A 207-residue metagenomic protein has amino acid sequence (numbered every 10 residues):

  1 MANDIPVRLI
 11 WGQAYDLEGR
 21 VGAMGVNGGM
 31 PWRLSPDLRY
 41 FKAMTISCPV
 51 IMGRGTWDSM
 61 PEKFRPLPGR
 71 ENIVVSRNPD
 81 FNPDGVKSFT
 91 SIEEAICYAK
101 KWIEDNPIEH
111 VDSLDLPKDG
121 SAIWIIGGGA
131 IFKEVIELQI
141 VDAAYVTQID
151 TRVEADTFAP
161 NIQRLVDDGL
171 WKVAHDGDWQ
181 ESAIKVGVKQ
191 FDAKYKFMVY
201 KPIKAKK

Functional and structural regions predicted by a protein language model:
A2-K207: Enzymes that bind and transform nitrogen-containing heteroaromatic metabolites
